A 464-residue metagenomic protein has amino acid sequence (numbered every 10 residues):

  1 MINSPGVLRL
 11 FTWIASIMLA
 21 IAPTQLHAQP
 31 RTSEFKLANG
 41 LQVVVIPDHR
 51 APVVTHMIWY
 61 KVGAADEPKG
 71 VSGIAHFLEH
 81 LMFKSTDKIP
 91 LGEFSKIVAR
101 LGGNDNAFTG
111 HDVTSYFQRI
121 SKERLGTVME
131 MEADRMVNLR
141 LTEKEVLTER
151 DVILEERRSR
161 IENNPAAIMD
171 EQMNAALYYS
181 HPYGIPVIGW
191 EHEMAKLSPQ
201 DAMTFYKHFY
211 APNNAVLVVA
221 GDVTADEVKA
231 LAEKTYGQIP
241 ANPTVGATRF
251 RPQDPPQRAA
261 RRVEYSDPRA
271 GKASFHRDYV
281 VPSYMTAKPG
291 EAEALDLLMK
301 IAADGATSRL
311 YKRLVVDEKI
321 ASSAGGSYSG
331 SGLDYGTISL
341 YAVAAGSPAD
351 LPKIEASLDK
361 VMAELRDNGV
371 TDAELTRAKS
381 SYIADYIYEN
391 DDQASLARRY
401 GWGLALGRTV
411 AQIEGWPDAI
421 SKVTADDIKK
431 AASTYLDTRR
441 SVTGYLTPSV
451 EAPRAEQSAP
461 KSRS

Functional and structural regions predicted by a protein language model:
M1-L8: N-terminal secretory signal peptides that target proteins for export/translocation
R9-A22: Bacterial N-terminal signal peptides
T24-A28: Sec/Tat signal peptide C-region and signal peptidase I cleavage site
I46, A51-E67, G73-F77, L91-R135 (+6 more regions): M16 family metallopeptidases and their MPP-like homologs
S72-T86: Active-site SXXK
R150, Q200-T235, R440: Non-catalytic, conformational "gating/processing" segments within enzyme and secreted inhibitor domains
R158, A175, T244-T307: His/Glu-based metal-binding/catalytic segments typifying zinc-dependent metallopeptidases
